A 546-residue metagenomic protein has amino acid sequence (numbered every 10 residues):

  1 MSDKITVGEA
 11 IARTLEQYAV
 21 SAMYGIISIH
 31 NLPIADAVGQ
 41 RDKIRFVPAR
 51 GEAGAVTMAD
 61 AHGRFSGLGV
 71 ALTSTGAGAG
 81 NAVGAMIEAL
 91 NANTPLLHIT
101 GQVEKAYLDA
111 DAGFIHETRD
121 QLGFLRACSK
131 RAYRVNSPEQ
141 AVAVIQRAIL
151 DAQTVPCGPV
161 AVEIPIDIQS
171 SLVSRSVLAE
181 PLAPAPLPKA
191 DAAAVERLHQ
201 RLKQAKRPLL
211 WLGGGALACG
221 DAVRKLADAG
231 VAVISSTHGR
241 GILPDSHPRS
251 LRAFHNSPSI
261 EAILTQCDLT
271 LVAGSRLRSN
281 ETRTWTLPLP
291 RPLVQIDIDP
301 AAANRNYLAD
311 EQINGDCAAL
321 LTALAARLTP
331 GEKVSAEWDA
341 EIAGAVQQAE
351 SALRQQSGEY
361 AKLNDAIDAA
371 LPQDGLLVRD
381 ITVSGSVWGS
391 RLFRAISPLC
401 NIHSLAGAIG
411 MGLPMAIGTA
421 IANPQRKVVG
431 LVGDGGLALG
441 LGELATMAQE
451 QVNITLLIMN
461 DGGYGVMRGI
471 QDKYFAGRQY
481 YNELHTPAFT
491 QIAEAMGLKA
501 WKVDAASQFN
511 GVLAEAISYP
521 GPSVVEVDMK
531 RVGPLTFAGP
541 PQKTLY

Functional and structural regions predicted by a protein language model:
S2-D3, E139, R175-V177, Q200 (+3 more regions): Phosphate/pyrophosphate-binding active-site segments
G8-A19, I26-I29, I34-R41, E341-T419 (+1 more regions): Active-site diphosphate/adenylate-binding microenvironment
P33-K105, L269, G274-R278, S386-Y464: Thiamine diphosphate
R64, G214-I296, R394-R426, G440-L441 (+4 more regions): Glycine-rich, anion-gripping cofactor-binding loops and their flanking helix/strand elements in enzyme active sites
F65, G113-V155, R252, Q266 (+1 more regions): Conserved thiamine diphosphate
T100-A143, H238-D339: Glycine-rich, acidic loop regions that bind phosphate or pyrophosphate groups
Y107-H116, N304-N306, Q312-N314, A318-T322 (+1 more regions): Thiamine diphosphate
R119, R147, D151-Q204: Conformationally flexible catalytic loops at phosphate/diphosphate-handling active centers
